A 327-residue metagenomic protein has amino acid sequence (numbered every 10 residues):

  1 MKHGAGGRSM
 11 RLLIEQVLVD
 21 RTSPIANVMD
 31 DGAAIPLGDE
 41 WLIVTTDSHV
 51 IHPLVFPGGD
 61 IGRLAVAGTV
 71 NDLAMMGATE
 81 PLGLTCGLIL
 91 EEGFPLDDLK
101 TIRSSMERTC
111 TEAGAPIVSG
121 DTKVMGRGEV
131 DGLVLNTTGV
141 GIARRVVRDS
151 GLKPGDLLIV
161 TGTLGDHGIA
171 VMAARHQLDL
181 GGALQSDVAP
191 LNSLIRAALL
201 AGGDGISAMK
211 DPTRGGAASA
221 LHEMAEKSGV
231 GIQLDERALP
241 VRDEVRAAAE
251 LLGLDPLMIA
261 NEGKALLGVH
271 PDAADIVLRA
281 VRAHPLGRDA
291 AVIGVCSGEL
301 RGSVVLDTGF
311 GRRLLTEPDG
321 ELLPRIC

Functional and structural regions predicted by a protein language model:
A5-D166, V171, L180: Glycine-rich phosphate/pyrophosphate-binding loop regions near the starts of catalytic domains
M29-D30, I259-K264: Short Gly/Ser/Thr- and Asp/Glu-enriched loop/turn motifs at secondary-structure junctions
T69, I102, M106, L221 (+2 more regions): Aromatic/hydrophobic pocket-lining residues that form π-stacking "cages" and hydrophobic walls in ligand
E91-F94, L184-N261: Active-site-proximal betaalpha loop/short-helix elements that scaffold phosphoryl/nucleotidyl transfer chemistry
T109-C110, A225, A249, V281: A generic structural signal for well-ordered alpha-helical segments
V269-D275: Helix N-cap motif at beta-to-alpha junctions
I276-L286: Short amphipathic alpha-helices in soluble, non-transmembrane regions that often serve as interface/regulatory elements
H284-C327: Acidic, Ser/Thr/Pro-rich beta/coil linker or hinge segments at domain junctions
